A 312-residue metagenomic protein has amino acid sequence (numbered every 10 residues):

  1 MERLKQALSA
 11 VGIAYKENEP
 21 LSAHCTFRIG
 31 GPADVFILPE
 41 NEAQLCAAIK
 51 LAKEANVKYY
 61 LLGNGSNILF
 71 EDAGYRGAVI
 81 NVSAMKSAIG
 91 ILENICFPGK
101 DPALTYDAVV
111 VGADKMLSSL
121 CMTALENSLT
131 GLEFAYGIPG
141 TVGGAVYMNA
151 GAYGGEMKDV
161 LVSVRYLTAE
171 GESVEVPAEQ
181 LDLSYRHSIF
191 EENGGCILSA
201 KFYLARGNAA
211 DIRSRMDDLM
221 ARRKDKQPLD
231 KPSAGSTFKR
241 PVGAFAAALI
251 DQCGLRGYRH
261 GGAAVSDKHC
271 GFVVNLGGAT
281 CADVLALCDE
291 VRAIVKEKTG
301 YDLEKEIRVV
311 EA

Functional and structural regions predicted by a protein language model:
E2-V142: Anion-binding (especially nucleotide phosphate/pyrophosphate-binding) glycine-rich loop and adjoining beta-alpha core
K16-E17, C25, I68, L167-D289 (+1 more regions): Phosphate/pyrophosphate- and phosphate-bearing ligand-binding catalytic cores of soluble enzymes
G30-G31, I37-E42, L69-I91, Y147-P177 (+1 more regions): Structural signature of FAD isoalloxazine-binding scaffolds in flavoprotein oxidoreductases
G31-P32, N64-S66, Y75-A78, K115 (+7 more regions): Gly/Ser/Thr-rich helix-start
A55, L62-N64, V160, K231-P232 (+1 more regions): Short, basic and Ser/Thr-rich N-terminal targeting/leader segments
N67-I68, C121-A124, L132-Y136, N149-E156 (+3 more regions): A generic local secondary-structure boundary/capping motif
V79, E133, R165, I307-R308: Residues embedded in well-ordered beta-strands within globular domains across many folds
A124, V142, V146-A150, R165-T168 (+2 more regions): Short, well-ordered alpha-helical segments in soluble proteins
